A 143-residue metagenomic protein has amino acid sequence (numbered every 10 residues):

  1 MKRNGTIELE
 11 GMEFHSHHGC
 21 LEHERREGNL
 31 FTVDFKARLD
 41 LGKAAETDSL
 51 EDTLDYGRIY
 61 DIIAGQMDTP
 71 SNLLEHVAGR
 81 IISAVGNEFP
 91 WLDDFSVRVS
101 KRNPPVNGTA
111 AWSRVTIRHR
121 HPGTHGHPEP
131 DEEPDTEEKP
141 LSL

Functional and structural regions predicted by a protein language model:
M1-L143: N-terminal, polar/charged subdomain of small-to-medium soluble alpha/beta proteins
